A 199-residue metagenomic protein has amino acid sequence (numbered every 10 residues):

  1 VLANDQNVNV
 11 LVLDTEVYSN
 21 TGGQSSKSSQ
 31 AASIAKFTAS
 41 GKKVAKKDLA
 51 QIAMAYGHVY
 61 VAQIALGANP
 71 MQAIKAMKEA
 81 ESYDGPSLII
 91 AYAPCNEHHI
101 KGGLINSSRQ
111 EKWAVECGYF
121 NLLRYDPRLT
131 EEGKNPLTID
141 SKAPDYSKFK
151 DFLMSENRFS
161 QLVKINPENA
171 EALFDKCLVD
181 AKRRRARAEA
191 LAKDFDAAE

Functional and structural regions predicted by a protein language model:
L2-N9, L13-A143: Glycine-rich ThDP/TPP pyrophosphate-binding loop and its adjacent helix/strand module within ThDP-dependent enzymes
I105-E199: Conserved acidic/glycine
